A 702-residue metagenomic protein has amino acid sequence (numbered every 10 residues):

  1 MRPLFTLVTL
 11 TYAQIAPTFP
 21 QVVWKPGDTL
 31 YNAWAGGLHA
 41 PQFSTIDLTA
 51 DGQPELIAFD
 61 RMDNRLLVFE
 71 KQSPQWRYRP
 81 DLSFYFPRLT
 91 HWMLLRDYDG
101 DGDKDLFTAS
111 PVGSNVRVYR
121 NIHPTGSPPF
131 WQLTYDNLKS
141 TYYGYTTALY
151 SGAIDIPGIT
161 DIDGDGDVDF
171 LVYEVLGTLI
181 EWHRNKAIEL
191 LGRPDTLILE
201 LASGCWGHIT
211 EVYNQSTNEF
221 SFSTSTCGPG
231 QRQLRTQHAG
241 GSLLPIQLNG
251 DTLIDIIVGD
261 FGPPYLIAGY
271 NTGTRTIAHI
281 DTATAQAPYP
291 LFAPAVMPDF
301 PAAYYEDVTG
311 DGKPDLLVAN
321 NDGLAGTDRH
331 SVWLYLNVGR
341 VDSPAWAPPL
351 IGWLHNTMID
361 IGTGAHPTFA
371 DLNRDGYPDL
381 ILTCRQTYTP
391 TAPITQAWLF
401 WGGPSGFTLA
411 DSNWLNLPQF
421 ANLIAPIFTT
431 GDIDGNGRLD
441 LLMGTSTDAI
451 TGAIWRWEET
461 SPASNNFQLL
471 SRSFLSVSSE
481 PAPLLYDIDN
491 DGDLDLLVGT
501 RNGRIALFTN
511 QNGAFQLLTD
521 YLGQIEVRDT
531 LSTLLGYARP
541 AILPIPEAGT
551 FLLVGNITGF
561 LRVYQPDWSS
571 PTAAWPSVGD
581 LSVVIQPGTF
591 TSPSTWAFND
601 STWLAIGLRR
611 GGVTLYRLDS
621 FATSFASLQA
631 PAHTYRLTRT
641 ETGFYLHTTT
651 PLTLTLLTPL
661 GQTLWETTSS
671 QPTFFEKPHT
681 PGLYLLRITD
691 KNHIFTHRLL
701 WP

Functional and structural regions predicted by a protein language model:
M1-P20, F625-A626, I694-T696: Bacterial Sec-dependent N-terminal signal peptides
A13-F625: Beta-propeller-forming repeat regions
M62-D63, H647-T653: Short proline/glycine-enriched turn/loop motifs at strand-loop junctions of beta-rich domains
Q75, A514, Q662-T663, H693: Residue-level signal for well-ordered, solvent-exposed loop/turn and beta-edge residues enriched in charged/polar side
Y616-T642: Residue-level detector of functionally pivotal "anchor" positions at catalytic/ligand-binding pockets or at interdomain
L656-L664, Y684: Short, glycine-anchored, charge-dense loop/turn motifs used at functional sites
T663-T680, N692-F695: Glycine-centered tight-turn motifs at strand-turn-strand junctions
P681-P702: C-terminal tail/sorting-segment detector
